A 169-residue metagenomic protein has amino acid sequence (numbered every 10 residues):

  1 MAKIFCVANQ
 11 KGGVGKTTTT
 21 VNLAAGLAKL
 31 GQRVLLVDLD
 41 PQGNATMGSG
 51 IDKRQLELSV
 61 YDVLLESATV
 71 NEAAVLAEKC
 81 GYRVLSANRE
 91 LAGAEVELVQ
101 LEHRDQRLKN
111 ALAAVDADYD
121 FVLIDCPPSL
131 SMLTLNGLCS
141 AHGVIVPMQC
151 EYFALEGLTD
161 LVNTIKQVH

Functional and structural regions predicted by a protein language model:
M1-H169: P-loop NTP-binding core
